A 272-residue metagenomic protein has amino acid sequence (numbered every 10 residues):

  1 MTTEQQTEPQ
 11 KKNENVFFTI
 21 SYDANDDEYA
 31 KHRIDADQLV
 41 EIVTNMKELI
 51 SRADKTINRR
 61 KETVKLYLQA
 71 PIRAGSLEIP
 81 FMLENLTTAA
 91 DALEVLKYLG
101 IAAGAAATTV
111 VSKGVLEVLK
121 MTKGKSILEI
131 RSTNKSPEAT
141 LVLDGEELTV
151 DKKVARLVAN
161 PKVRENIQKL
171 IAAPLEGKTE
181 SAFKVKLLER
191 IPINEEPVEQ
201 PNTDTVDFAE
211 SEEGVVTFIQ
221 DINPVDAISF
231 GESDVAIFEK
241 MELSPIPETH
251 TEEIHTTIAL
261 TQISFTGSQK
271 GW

Functional and structural regions predicted by a protein language model:
T2-E253: Charged, alpha-helical interface segments at or near domain boundaries
V185, F265-W272: Short, intrinsically disordered, charge-balanced linker/junction segments flanking boundaries in proteins
T251-G267: Structural detector for short beta-strands of small beta-barrel domains
